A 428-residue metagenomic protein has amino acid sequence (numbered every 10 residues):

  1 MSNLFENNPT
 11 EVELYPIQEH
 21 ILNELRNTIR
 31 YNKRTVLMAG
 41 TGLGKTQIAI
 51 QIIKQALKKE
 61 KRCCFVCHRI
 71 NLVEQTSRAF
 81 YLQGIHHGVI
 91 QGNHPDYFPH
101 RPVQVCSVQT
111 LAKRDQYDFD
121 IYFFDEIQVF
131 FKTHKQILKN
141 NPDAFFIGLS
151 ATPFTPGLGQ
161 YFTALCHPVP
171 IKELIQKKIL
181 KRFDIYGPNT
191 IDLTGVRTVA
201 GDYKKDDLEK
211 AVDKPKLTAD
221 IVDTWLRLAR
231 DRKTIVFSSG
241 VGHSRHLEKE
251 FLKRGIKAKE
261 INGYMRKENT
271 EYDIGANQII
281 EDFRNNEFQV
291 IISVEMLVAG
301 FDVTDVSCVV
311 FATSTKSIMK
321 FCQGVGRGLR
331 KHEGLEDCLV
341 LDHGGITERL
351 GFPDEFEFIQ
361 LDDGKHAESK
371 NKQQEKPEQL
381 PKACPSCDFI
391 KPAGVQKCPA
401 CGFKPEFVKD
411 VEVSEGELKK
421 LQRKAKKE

Functional and structural regions predicted by a protein language model:
S2-M38: Conserved pre-motif I regulatory segment
Y31-I52: Walker A/P-loop
T46-I48, L57-F80, V241: Conserved Walker A/P-loop ATP-binding site and its immediately adjacent core in helicase/helicase-like ATPase domains
V89-P99, R245-H246, I256-V294: Conserved helicase ATPase core of P-loop NTP-dependent helicases/translocases
F119-D120, Q289-S314, K320-R327, D337-D342: A short beta-strand element within the Helicase C-terminal
V129-I185: Post-DEXD/H (motif II) to motif III coupling segment of the RecA-like Helicase ATP-binding lobe
P168-S238: Conserved interdomain linker/interface between the two RecA-like ATPase lobes of SF2 helicase motors
R327-E357: Conserved segment of the helicase C-terminal RecA-like domain
